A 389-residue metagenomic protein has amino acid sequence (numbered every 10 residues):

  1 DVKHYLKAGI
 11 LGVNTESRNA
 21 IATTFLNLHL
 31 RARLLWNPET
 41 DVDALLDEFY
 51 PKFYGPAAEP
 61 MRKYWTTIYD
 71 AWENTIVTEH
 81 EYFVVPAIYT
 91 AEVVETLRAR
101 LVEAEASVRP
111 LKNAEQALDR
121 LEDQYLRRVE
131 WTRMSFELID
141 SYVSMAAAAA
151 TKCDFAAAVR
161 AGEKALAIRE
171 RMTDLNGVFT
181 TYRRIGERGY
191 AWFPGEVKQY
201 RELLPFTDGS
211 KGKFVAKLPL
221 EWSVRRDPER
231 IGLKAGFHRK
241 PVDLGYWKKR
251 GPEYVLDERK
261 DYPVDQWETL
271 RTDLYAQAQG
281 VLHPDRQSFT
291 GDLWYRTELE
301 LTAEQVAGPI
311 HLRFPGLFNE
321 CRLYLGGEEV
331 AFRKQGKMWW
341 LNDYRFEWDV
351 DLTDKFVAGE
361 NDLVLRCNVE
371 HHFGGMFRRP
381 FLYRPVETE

Functional and structural regions predicted by a protein language model:
D1-N14, N37: Catalytic-core region of carbohydrate-active enzymes that cleave or remodel glycosidic bonds
A8-G9, R31-F214: Catalytic domains of carbohydrate-active enzymes that cleave complex glycans
S17-A20: Active-site beta-loop-alpha junctions enriched in small/polar residues
A22-R31: Histidine/acidic-residue-rich catalytic or RNA/ligand-binding cores of hydrolases and nuclease-related proteins
L218-D285, Q335-G336, N342, V350-E389: An acidic-aromatic loop/edge-strand motif
W267, G291, L299, Q305-G327 (+1 more regions): Aromatic-lined ligand-binding clefts that engage carbohydrates, nucleic acids, or primary amines
S288-T302, F346-V350: Short beta-strands within extracellular/lumenal beta-sheet-rich domains
V330-A331: Short hydrophobic beta-strand segments in globular cytosolic domains
